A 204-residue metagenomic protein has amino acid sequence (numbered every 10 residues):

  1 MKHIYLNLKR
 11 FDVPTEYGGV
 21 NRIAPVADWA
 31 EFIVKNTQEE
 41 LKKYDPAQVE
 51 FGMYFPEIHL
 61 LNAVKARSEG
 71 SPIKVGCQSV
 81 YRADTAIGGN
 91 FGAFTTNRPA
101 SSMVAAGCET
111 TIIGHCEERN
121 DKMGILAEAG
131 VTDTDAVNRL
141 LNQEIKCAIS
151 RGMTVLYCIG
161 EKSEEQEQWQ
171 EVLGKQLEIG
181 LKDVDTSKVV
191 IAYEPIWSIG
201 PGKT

Functional and structural regions predicted by a protein language model:
M1-L8, V13-R22, K35-Q38, S102-T204: Expand to "…catalyze enediolate/carbanion chemistry for C-C bond making/breaking, isomerization, decarboxylation
M1-V75, R82-G88: Conserved N-terminal beta1-alpha1 strand-loop-helix module at the mouth
P25-F32, F91-A105: Short, acidic/polar
V49-E50, Y54-A63, A93-F94, H115 (+2 more regions): Active-site beta->alpha loop and helix N-cap motifs at the rims of alpha/beta catalytic domains
L60, V80-D84, T111, E117-N120: A short acidic, glycine/proline-enriched capping/turn motif at secondary-structure boundaries, especially helix N-cap
V64-K65, A86-T95, G114-H115, K122-L126: Short, conserved acidic/polar surface loops in the N-terminal third of protein domains
A66-G70, S101-A106: Short, charge-rich binding segments
Y81, T85-N90, F94, P195-T204: Glycine/Thr-rich beta-alpha phosphate-binding loop at enzyme active sites
